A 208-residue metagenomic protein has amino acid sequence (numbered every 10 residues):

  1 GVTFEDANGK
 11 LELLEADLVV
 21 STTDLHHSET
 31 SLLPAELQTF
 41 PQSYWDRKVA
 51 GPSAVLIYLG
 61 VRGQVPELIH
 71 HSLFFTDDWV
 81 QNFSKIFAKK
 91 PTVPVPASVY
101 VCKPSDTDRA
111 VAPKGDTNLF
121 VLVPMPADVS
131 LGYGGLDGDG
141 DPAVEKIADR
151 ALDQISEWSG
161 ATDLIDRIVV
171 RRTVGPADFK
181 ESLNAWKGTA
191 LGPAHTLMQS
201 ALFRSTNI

Functional and structural regions predicted by a protein language model:
T3-P113: Mid-domain catalytic core of redox enzymes that form a hydrophobic substrate pocket/lid adjacent to a catalytic redox
K10-E12, K48, K85, K89-K90 (+8 more regions): Context-gated lysine
T30-S31, D153, E157, E181: Charged/polar, solvent-exposed surface patches and flexible loops
L32-P34, Q38, S43, L73-W79 (+8 more regions): Generic alpha-helical propensity signal that fires on short helical segments and nearby coil/disordered stretches
R62-V174: C-terminal segments that line or cap access tunnels to active or ligand-binding sites in enzymes and enzyme-associated
P94-C102, A161-I208: A glycine-rich dinucleotide-binding beta-alpha-beta segment and adjacent secondary-structure elements that constitute
